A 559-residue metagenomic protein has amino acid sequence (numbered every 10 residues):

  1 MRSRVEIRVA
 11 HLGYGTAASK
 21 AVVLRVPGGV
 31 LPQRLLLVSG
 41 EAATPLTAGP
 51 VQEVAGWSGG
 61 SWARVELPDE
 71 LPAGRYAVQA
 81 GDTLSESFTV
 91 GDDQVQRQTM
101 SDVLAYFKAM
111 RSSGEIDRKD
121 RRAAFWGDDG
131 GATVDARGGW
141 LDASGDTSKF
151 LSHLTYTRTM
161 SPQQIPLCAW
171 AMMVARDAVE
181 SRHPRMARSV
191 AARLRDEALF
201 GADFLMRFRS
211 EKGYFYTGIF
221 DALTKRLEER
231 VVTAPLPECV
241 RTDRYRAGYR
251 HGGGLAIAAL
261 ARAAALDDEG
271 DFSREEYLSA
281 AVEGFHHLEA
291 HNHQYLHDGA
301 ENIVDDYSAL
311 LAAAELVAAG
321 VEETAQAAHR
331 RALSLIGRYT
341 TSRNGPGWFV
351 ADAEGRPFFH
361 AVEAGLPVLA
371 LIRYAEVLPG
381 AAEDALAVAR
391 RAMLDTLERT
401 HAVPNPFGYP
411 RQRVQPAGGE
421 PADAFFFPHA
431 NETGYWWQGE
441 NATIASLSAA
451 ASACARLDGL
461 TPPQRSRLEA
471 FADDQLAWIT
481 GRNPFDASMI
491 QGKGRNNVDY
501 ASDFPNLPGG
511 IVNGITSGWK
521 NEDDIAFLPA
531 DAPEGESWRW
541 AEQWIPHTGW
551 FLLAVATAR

Functional and structural regions predicted by a protein language model:
R2-L12: Short, compositionally biased P/S/T/A/G/V-rich stretches that sit at domain boundaries
H11-L84, A109-P166, V174-A175, D221-L266 (+4 more regions): Aromatic (Trp/Tyr) and acidic
W57, G91-M100, R176, H183-A191: Acidic/aromatic-lined carbohydrate-recognition and catalytic surfaces of CAZymes acting on diverse glycans
L84-D92: Edge beta-strands of extracellular beta-sandwich domains
G91-R121, D129, R195-G213, Y277-L296 (+3 more regions): Long, well-ordered core segments of solenoidal/helical folds
W170, R176, R188-D221: Transcriptional activation interfaces
V174-F200, C239-R244, R262-S279: Short coil/linker segments at helix-helix boundaries
E180-H183, S210, F215-F220, E269 (+2 more regions): Short, solvent-exposed loop/turn and secondary-structure capping segments
